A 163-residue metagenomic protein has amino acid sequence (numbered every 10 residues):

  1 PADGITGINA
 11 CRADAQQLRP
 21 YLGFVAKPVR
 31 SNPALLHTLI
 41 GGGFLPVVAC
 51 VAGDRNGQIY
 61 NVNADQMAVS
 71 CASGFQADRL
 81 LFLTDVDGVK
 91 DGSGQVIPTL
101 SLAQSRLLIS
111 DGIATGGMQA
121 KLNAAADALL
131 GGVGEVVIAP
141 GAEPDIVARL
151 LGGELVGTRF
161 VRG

Functional and structural regions predicted by a protein language model:
P1-E143, E154, G163: Nucleotide/pyrophosphate-binding catalytic subdomain
R149-L151: C-terminal helical cap(s) of enzyme catalytic domains, especially alpha/beta-barrels
F160: Conserved donor nucleotide-binding strand/loop of the catalytic core
